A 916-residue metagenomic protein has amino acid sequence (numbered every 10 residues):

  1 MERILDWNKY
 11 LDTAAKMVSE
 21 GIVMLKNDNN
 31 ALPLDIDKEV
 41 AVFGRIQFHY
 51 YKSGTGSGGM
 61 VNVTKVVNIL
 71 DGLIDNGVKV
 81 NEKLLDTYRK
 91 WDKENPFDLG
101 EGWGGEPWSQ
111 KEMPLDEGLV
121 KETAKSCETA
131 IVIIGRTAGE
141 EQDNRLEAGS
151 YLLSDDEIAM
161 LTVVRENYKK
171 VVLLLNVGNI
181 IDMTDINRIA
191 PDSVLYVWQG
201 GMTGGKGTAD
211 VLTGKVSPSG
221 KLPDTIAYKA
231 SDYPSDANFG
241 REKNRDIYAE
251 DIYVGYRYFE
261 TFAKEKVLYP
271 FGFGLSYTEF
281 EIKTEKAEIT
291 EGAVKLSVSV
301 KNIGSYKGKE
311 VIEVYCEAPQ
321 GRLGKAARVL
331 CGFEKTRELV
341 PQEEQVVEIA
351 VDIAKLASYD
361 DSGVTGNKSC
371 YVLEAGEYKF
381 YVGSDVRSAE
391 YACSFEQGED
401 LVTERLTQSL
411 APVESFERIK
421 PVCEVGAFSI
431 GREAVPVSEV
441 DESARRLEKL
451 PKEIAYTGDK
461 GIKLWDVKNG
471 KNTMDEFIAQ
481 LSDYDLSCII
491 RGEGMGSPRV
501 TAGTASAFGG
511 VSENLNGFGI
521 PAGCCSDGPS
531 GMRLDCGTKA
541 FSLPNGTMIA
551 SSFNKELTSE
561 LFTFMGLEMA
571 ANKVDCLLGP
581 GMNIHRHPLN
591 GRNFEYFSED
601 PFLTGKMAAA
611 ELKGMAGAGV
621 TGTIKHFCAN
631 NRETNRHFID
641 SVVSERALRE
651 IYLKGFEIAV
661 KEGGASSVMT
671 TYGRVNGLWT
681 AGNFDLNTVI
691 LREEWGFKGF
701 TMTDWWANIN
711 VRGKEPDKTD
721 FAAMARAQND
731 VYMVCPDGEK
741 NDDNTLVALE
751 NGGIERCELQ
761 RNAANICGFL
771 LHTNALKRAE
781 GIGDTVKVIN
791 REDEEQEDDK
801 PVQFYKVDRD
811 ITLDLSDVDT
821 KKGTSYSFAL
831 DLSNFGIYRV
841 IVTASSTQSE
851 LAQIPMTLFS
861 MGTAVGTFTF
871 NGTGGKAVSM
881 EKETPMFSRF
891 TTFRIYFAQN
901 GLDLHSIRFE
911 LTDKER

Functional and structural regions predicted by a protein language model:
M1-S388, Q408-E850, I854-R916: Glycoside hydrolase catalytic-domain context in secreted enzymes
S388-T407: Short beta-strand elements
